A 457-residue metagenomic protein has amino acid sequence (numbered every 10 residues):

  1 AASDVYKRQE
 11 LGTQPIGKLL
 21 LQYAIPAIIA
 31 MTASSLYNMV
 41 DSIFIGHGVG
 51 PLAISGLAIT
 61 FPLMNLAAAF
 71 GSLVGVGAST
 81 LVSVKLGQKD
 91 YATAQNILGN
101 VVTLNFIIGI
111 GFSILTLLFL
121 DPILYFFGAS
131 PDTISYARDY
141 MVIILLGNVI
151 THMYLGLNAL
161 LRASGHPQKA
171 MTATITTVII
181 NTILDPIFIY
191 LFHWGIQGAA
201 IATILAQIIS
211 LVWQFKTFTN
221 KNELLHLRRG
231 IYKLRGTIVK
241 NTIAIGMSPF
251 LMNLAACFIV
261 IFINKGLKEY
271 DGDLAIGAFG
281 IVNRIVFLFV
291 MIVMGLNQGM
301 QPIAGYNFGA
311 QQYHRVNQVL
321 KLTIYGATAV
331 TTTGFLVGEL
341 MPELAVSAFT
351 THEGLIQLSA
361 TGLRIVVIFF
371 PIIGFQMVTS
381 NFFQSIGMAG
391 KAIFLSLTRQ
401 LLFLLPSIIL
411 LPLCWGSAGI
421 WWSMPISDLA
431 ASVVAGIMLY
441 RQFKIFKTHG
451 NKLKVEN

Functional and structural regions predicted by a protein language model:
S3-A24, V82-V149, H193-G246, A304-F369 (+1 more regions): Short alpha-helical transmembrane segments in multi-pass integral membrane proteins
L11-G48, P62-G77, L81, F106-S113 (+5 more regions): N-terminal transmembrane alpha-helices
Q22-D41, I143, T177, A206-S210 (+3 more regions): Transmembrane helical elements of multi-pass membrane transporters/channels
L36-S55, L124-P131, I187-W194, C257-R284 (+4 more regions): Helix-terminus/linker motif at the lipid-water interface of multi-pass membrane proteins
I54-I114, T151-A170, A278-L336, L340-P342 (+1 more regions): Small-residue-rich hydrophobic transmembrane alpha-helices
L66-A69, N181-P186, L211-F215, F287-M291 (+3 more regions): Hydrophobic transmembrane alpha-helices of multi-pass small-molecule transporters
G75, I144-R162, A173-N181, A199-V212 (+4 more regions): Short runs within selected transmembrane alpha-helices of multi-pass transporters and secretion channels
T116, A159, D185, I189 (+8 more regions): Structural signal for membrane-spanning alpha-helices in multi-pass inner-membrane proteins, emphasizing helix cores
